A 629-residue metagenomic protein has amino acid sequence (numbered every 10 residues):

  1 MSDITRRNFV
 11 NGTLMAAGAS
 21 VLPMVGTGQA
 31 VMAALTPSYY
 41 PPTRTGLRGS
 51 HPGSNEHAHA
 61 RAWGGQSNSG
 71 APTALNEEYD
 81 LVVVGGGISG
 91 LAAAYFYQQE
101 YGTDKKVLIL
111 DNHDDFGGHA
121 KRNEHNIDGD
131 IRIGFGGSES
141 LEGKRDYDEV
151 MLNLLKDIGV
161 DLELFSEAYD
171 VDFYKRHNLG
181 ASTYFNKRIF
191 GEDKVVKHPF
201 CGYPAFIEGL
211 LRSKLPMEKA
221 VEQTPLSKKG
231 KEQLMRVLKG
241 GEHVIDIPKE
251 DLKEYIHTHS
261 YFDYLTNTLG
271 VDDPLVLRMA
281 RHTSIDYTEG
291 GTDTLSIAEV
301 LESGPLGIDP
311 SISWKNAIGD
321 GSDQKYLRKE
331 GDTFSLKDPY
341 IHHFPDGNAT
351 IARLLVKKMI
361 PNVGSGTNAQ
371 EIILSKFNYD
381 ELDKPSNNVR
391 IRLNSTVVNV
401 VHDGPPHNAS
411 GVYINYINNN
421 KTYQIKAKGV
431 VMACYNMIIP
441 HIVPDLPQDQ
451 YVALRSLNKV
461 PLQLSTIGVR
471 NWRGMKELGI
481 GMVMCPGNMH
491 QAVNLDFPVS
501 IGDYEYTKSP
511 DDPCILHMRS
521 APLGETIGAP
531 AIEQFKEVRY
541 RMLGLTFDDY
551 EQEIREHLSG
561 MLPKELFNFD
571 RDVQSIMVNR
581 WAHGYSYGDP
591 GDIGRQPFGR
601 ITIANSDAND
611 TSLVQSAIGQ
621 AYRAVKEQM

Functional and structural regions predicted by a protein language model:
S2-L81, Q99-D104: Extreme N-terminal leader/targeting segments of oxidoreductases
A34-G70, E124, R188-I189, D193-K194 (+3 more regions): Conserved flavin/dinucleotide-binding core of flavoenzymes
Y39, S67-Y255: N-terminal glycine-rich phosphate/pyrophosphate-binding loop and immediately adjacent elements
D80-A92, D111-H113, V397, G429-N436 (+4 more regions): Conserved beta-strand->loop/alpha-helix structural units within folded catalytic cores of enzymes with alpha/beta
A93-Y95, G118-H125, H441-D445, L478-G479 (+2 more regions): Short, solvent-exposed loop/turn and secondary-structure capping segments
G134-R145, I247-E254, K337-D346, Y451-S456 (+2 more regions): Active-site rim elements
P225-S395, P405-A409: Active-site/ligand-binding neighborhood in enzyme catalytic cores
P385, V389, L393-H517, T526: Mid-domain catalytic core of redox enzymes that form a hydrophobic substrate pocket/lid adjacent to a catalytic redox
